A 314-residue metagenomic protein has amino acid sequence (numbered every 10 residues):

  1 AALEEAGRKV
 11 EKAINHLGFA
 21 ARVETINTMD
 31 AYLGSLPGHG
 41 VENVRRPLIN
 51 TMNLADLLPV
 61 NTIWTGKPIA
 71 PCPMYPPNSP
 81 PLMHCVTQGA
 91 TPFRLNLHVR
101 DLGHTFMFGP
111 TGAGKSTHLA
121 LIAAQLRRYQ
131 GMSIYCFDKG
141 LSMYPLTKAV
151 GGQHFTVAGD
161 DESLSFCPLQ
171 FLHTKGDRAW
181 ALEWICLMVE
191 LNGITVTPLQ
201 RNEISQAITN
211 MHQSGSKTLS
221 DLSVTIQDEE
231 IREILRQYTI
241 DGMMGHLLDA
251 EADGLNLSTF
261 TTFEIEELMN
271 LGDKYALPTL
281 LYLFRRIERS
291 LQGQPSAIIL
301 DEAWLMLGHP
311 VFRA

Functional and structural regions predicted by a protein language model:
A1-A31: Conserved ASCE P-loop ATPase motor domains encompassing nucleic-acid-directed helicases/translocases
A2, D138, S216-L219: Alpha-helix N-cap recognition
A2-L3, T111-A113, E267-M269, W304: A generic structural motif
A6-R8, G140, L247: Short alpha-helical segments and helix-capping/turn motifs at coil-helix boundaries
G7, L119-A123, L280-R285: Short, hydrophobic/amphipathic alpha-helical packing segments that form internal helix faces or helix-helix interfaces
V10-G18, L126, I208-M211, I287: Hydrophobic, Leu/Ile/Phe/Ala-enriched alpha-helical segments that form helix-helix packing faces
L33-F93, Y144-Q153, V157-A314: P-loop NTPase motor domains
P77-V157: Glycine-rich phosphate-binding loop of nucleotide-binding enzymes
